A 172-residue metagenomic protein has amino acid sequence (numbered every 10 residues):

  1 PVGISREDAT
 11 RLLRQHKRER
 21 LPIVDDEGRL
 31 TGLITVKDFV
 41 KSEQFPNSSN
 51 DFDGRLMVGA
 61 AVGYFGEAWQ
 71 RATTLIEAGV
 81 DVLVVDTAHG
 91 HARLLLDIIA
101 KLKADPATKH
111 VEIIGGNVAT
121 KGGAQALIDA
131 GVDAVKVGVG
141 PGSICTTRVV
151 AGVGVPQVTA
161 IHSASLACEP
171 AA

Functional and structural regions predicted by a protein language model:
P1-K17, V24, V40-E43, E67-I76: The conserved cystathionine-beta-synthase
S5, R29-S49, E67-R71, T87-I113 (+2 more regions): Active-site-adjacent beta->alpha loops and helix N-cap segments on the catalytic face of soluble alpha/beta enzymes
L13, L21, G28, V58 (+3 more regions): Terminal peptide-recognition signature
K17-R18, A172: Repeat-solenoid scaffold signature
D51-A60, L96, L102, L166-A172: N-terminal small/glycine-rich loop or linker at the start of catalytic domains across soluble metabolic enzymes
L56-V62, L83-V85, I113-G116, V135-V137 (+1 more regions): Hydrophobic faces of well-ordered beta-strands that scaffold small-molecule active sites in alpha/beta enzyme cores
M57-W69, T74-L83: Active-site beta->alpha loop and helix N-cap motifs at the rims of alpha/beta catalytic domains
E77-L83, A107-T108, D129-A134, G140 (+1 more regions): Glycine-enriched alpha-helix->loop->beta-strand junction motifs that scaffold or abut catalytic
